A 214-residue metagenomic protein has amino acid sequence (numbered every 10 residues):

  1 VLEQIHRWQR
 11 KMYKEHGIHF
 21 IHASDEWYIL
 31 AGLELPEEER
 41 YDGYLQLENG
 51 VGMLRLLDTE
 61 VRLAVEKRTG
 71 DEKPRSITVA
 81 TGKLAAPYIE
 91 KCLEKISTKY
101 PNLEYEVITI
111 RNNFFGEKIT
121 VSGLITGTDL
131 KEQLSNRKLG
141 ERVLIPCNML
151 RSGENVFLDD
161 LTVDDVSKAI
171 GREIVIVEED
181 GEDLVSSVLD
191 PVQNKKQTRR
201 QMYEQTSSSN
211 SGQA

Functional and structural regions predicted by a protein language model:
V1-A214: Auxiliary Fe-S-binding modules of radical SAM enzymes
